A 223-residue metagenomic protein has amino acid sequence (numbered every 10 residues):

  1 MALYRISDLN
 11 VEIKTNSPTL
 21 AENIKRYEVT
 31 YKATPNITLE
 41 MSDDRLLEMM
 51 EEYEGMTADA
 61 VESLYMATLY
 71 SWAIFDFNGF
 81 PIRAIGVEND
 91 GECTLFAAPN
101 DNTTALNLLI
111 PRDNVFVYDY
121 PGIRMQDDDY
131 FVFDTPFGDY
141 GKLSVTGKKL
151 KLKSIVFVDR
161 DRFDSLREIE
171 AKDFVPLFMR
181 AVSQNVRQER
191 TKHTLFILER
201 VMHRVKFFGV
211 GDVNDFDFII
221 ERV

Functional and structural regions predicted by a protein language model:
M1-L95, D113, R124-V223: A noncatalytic interaction/capping subdomain that flanks phosphate/NTP-handling catalytic cores
V87-D119: Glycine-rich phosphate-binding P-loop
